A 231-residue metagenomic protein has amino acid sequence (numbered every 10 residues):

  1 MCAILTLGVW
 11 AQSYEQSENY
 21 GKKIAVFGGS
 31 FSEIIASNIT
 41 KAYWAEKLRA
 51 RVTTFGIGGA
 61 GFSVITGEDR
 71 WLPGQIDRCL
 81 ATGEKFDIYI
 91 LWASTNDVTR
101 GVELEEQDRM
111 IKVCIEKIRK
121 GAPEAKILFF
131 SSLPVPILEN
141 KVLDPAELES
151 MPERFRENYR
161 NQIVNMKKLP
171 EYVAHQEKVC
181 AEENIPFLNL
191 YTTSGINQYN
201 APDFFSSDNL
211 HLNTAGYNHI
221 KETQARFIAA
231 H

Functional and structural regions predicted by a protein language model:
M1-T6: Bacterial N-terminal signal peptides
A11-E15: Boundary at the C-terminal end of the N-terminal hydrophobic targeting segment
S17-V26, F31-K112: Conserved SGNH/GDSL esterase-like catalytic core that processes O-acyl groups on lipids and polysaccharides
T54-G56, S131, N189-T192: Residue-level recognition of beta-strand->loop/alpha-helix junctions
W92, F130-S131: Alpha/beta-hydrolase-fold catalytic nucleophile elbow
E106-R109, V113-K120, E171-K178: Alpha-helical scaffolding segments of alpha/beta enzyme cores, especially the outer helices of TIM-barrel or partial
G121-I127: A short helix->loop->beta-strand "cap" motif at the edges of active sites that frequently abuts
V135-H231: Catalytic His-Asp segment of secreted/periplasmic serine-dependent ester chemistry enzymes
